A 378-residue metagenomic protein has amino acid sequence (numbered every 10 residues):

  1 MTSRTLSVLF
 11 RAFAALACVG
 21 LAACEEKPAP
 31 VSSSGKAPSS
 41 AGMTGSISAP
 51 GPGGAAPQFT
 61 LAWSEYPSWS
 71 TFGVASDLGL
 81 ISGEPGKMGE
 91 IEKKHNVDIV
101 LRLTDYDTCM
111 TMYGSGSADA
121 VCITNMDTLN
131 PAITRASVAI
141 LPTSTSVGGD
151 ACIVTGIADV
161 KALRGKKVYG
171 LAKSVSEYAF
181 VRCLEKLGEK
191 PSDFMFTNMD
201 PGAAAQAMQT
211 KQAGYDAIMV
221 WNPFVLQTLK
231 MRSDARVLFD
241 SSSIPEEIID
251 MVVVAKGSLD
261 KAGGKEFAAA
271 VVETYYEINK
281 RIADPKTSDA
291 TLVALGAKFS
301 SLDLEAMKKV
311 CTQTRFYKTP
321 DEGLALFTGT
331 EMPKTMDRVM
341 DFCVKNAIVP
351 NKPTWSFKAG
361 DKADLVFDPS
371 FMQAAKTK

Functional and structural regions predicted by a protein language model:
M1-F13: Bacterial N-terminal signal peptides that target proteins for export
L16-A17: Core hydrophobic alpha-helical transmembrane segments of single-pass membrane proteins
G20-A23: C-terminal motif of bacterial Sec signal peptides marking the signal peptidase cleavage site
K27-P201, Q212-N222, L238-S241, E246: Short, glycine-/small- and polar/acidic-enriched structural segments that line small-molecule recognition paths
S70, V74, T111, S115 (+9 more regions): Solvent-exposed, polar/charged alpha-helical surfaces in well-ordered, non-transmembrane soluble domains, broadly
N125-D127, F196-T197, G202-S301: Pocket-lining segment of extracytoplasmic ligand-binding domains
D260-P350: Secondary-structure end/capping motifs
D337-K378: Conserved C-terminal helix/tail region of periplasmic/extracytoplasmic solute-binding proteins
